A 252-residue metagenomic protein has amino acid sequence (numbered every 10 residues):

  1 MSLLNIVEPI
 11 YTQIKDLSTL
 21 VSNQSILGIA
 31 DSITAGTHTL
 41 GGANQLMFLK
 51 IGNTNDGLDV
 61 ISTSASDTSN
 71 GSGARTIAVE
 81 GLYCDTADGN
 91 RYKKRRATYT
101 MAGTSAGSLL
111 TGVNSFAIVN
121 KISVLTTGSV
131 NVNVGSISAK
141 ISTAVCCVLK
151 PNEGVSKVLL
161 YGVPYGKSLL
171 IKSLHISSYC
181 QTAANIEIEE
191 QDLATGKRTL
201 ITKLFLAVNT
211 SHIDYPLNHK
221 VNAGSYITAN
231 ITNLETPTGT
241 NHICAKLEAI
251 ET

Functional and structural regions predicted by a protein language model:
S2-F116, N133-T252: Beta-strand-centric surfaces of beta-sandwich/beta-rich domains
N120-T126: N-terminal, intrinsically disordered, small/polar-rich Type III/flagellar export signal
